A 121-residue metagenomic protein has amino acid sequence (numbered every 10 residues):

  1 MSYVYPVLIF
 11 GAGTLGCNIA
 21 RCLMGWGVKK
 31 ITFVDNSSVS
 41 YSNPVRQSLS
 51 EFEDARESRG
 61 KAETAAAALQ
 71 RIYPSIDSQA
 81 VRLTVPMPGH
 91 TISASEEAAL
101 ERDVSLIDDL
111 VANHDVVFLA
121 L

Functional and structural regions predicted by a protein language model:
M1-L121: Adenine nucleotide-associated cytosolic modules
